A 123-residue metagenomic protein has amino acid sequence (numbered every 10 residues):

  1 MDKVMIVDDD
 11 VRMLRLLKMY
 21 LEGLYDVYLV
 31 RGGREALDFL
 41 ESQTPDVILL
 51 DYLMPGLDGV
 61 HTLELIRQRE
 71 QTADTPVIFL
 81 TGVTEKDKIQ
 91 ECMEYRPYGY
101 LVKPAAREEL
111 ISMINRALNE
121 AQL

Functional and structural regions predicted by a protein language model:
V7-D8, V30, I48: Conserved sequence signature across two-component system core domains
V11-Y28: Two-component/phosphorelay signaling modules centered on CheY-like receiver
L29-D38, G59-H61: Helix N-cap/capping motif at the beta->alpha junctions
Q43-L49: Active-site beta3 strand of CheY-like receiver
M54: Receiver (REC) domain active-site loop signature in two-component systems and cognate sites in sensor histidine kinases
H61, T84-Y100, S112: Alpha4 helix (beta4-alpha4-beta5 surface) of REC/receiver domains from two-component response regulators
A105-I114: C-terminal output helix
